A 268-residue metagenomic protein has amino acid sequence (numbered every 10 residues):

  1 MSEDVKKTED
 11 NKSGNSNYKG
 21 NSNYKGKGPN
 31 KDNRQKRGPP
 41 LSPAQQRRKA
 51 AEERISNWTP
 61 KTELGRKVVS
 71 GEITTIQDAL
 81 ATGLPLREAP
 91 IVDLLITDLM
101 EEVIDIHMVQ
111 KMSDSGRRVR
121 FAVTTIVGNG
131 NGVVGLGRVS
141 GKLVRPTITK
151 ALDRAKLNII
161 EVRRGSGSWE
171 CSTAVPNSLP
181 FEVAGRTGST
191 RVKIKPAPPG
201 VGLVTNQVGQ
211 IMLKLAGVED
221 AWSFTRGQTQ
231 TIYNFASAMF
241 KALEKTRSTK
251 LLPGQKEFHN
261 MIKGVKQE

Functional and structural regions predicted by a protein language model:
M1-E268: Ribosome-associated RNA-binding proteins
